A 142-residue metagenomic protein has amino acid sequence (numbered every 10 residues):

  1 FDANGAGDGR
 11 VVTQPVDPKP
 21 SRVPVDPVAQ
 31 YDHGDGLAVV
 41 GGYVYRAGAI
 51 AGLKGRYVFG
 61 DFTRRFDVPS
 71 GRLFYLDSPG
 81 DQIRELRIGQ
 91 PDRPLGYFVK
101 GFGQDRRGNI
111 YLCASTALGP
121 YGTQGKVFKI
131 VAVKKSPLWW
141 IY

Functional and structural regions predicted by a protein language model:
F1-L86, Y97, R107, G119-G125 (+1 more regions): Beta-propeller domain segments
F59, Y111-A114: Residue position within the beta-strands of beta-propeller blades
R87-D92: Short loop/turn motifs that cap or connect beta-strands within the blades of beta-propeller-type repeat domains
